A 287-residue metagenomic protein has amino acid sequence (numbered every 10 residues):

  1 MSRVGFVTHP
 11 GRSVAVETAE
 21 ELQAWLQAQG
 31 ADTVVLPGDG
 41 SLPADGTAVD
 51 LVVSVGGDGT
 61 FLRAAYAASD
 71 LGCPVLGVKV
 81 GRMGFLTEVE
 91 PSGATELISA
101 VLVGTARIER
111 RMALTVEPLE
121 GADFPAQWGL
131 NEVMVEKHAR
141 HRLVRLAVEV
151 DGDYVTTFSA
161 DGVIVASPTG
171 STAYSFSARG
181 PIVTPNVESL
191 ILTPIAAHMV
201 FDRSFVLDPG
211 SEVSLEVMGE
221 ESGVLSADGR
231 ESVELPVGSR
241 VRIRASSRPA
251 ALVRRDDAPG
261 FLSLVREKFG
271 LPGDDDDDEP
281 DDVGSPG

Functional and structural regions predicted by a protein language model:
M1-L51, V55, S92-R107, P118-Q127: ATP/NTP phosphate-donor binding region
G11, G57-T60, M83, T169-S171: Short glycine-rich anion-binding loops that position phosphate/pyrophosphate groups of nucleotides and phosphorylated
S54-D58, A65-A67: N-terminal glycine-rich "phosphate-gripper" loop used for MgATP/nucleotide binding and carboxylate activation
G72-P74: Proline-centered loop/turn at the N-terminus of a beta-strand
F85-G162: Catalytic core of DAGKc-family lipid kinases
V135, R140, D151-Y154, R203-G287: ATP/nucleoside-binding phosphotransfer catalytic cores, i.e., glycine-rich phosphate-binding loops
V148, G170, L225: Short aromatic-centered micro-motifs
T157-F201: Gly/Ser/Thr-rich active-site loops/lids in small-molecule metabolic enzymes that frequently grip phosphoryl groups
